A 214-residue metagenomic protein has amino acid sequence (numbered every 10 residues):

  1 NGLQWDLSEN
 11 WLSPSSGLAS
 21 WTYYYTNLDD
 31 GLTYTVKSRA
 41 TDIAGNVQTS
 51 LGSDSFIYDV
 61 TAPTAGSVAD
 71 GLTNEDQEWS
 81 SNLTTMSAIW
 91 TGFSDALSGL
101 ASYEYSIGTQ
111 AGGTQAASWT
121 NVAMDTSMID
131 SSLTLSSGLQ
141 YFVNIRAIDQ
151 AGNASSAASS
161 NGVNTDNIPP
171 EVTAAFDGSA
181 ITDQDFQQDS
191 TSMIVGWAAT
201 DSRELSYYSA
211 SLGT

Functional and structural regions predicted by a protein language model:
N1-D29, E104-S136, Y207-T214: Recognizes extended acidic, P/S/T-rich segments that occur within or adjacent to Ig-like beta-sandwich modules
G31-T33, G138-Q140: Extracellular Ig-like/FN3 beta-sandwich strand-entry sites
V36-S38, I145: Hydrophobic/tyrosine-rich beta-strand signature of extracellular beta-sandwich/beta-rich modules, prominently
T41-V47, I148-N153: Short, solvent-exposed loop/turn segments at the edges of extracellular beta-sandwich modules
D42, G52-T73, N82, G108 (+4 more regions): Flexible, low-complexity linkers/stalks enriched in Thr/Pro that connect modular domains
T84-A88, T191-V195: Structural beta-strand segments of beta-rich domains
I89-L97, G196-S202: Acidic, Ser/Thr
